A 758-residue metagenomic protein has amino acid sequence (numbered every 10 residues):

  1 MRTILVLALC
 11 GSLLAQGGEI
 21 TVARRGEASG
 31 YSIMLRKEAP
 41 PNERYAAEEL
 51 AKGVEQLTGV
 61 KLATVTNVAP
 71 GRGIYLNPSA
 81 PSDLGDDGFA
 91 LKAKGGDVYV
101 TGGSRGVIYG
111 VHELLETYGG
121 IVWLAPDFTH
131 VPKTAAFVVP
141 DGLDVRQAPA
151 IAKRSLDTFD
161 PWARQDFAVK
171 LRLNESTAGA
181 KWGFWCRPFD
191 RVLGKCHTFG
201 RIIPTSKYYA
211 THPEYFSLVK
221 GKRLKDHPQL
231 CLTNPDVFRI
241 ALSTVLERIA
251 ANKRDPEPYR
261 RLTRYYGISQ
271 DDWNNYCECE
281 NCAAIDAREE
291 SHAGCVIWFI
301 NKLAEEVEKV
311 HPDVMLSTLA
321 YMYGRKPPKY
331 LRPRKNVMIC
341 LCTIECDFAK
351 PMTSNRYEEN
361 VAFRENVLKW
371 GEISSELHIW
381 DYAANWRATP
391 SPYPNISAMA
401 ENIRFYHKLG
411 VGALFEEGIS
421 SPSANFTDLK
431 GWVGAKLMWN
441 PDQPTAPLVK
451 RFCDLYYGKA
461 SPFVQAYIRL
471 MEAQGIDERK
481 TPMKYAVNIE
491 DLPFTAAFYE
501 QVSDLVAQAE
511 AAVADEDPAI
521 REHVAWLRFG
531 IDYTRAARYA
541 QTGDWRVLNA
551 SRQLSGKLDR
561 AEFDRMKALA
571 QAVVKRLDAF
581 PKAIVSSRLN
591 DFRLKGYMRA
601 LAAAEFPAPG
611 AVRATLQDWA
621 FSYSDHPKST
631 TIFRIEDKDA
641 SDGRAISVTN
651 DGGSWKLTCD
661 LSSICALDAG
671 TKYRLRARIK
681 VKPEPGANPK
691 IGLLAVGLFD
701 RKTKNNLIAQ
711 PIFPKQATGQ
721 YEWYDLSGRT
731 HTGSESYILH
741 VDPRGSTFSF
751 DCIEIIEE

Functional and structural regions predicted by a protein language model:
S29, P41, A46-E49, G53-E55 (+5 more regions): Feature activates predominantly on carbohydrate-active enzymes
T233-R239, E247, E358-P462, A466: Structured mid-domain segments that build the active-site/substrate or prosthetic-cofactor binding neighborhood
G410, L437-S624, I632, D639 (+3 more regions): Catalytic domains of carbohydrate-active enzymes that cleave complex glycans
F621, C659-P689, E722-T730, C752-I753: Extra-cytoplasmic beta-strand recognition segments
V648-A669, T703-Q710: Secreted extracellular polysaccharide-interacting domains
L657-C659, P683-F699, Y737-I738: Beta-strand acidic-aromatic groove motif in beta-rich domains, primarily in extracellular
K702-S734: Extracellular carbohydrate recognition and processing domains and analogous Trp-centered ligand-binding platforms
L739-S746: Short beta-strand-plus-loop segments that form exposed binding edges in beta-rich domains
